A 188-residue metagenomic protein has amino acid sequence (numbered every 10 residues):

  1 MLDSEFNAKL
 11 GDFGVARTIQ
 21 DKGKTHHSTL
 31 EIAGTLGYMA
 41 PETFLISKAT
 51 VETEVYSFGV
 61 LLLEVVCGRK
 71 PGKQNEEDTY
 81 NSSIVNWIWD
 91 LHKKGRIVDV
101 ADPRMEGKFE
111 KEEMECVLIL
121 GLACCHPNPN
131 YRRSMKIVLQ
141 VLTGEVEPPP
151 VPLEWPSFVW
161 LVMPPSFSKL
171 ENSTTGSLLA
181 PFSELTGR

Functional and structural regions predicted by a protein language model:
K9-D12: Pre-DFG segment of protein kinase catalytic domains
V15-R17: Activation segment
H27-E42: Conserved activation segment of eukaryotic-like protein kinases, specifically the C-terminal portion of the activation
L45-V51: Activation segment
E54: Conserved catalytic-loop aspartate of Hanks-type protein kinases
G68-R69: Flexible loop/cap residues within protein kinase catalytic domains
D78-T79, K108-R188: Intrinsically disordered, low-complexity cytosolic regulatory tails and linkers adjacent to catalytic/signaling modules
